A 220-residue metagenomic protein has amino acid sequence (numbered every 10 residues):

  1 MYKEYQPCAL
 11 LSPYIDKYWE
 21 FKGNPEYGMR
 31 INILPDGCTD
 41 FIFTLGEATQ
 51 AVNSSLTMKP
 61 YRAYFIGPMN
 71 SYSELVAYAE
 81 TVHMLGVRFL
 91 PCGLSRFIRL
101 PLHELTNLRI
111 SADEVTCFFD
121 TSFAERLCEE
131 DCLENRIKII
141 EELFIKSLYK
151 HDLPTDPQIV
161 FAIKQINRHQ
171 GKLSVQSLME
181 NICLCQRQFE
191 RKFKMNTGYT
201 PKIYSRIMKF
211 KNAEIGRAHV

Functional and structural regions predicted by a protein language model:
M1-V160, K164-Q170, S174-Q176, I182-Q186 (+2 more regions): Alpha-helical bundle regulatory/interaction domains
K192: Residues within the DNA-recognition helix of helix-turn-helix
N196-T200, Y204-R217: Terminal helix-turn-helix DNA-binding modules in bacterial transcription factors
